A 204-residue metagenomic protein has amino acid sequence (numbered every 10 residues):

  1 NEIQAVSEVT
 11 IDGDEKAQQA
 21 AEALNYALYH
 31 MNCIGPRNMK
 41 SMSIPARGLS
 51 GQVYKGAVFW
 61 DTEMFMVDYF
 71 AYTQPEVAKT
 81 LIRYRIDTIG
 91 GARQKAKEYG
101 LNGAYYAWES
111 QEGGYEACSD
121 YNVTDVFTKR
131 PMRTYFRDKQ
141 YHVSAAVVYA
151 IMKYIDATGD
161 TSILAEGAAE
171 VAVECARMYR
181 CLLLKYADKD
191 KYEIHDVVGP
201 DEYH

Functional and structural regions predicted by a protein language model:
N1-Y54: Acidic/polar, glycine-enriched structural segments that form the non-catalytic walls/loops of the carbohydrate-binding
I11-D14, S162-E166: Short, surface-exposed loop/turn segments at secondary-structure junctions
E22, A57-E63, T73, D138-Y149 (+2 more regions): Aromatic- and histidine-enriched alpha-helix N-cap/loop-to-helix transition segments that scaffold the rims
L24-N32, T62-E76, A145, I151-G159: Alpha-helical support elements that line or immediately flank enzyme active sites and cofactor-binding pockets
G35-S50, E76-Y149, I155, S162-L164 (+1 more regions): Helix-terminus loop motifs that line ligand-binding clefts
G48-A57, T62-D68: Segments forming glycine/polar-rich beta-alpha architectures that bind adenosine-containing cofactors
V173-E174, M178-C181: Gly/lys/ser-thr-rich phosphate-binding loops in alpha/beta enzymes that coordinate phosphoanhydride or phosphate groups
I194-H204: C-terminal, helix-dominated tail/subdomain
